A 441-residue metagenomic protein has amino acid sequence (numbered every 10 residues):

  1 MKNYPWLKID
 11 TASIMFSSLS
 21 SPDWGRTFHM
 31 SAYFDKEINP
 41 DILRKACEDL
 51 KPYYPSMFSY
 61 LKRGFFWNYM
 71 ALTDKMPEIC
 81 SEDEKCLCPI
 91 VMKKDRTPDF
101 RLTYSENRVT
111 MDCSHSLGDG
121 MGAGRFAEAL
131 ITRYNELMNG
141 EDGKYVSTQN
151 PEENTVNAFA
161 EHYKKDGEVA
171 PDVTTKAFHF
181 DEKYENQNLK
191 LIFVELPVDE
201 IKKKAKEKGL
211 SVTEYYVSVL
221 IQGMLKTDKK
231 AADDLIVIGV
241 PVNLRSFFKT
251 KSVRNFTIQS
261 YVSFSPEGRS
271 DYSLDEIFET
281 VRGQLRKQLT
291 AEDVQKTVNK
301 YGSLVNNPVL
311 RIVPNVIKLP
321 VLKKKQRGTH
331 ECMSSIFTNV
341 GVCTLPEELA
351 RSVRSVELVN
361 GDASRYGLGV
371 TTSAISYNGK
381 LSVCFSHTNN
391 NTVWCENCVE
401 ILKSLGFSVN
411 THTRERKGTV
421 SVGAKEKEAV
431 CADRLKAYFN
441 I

Functional and structural regions predicted by a protein language model:
M1-F66, D74-R101, K226-I441: Acyl-thioester-dependent acyl-group transfer interface
M1-T11, S105-R108, L117-R125, A129-K203 (+1 more regions): Non-catalytic, low-complexity flexible loops and terminal extensions
D35-P52, D112-E128, F193-K230, V383-F385 (+1 more regions): Acyl activation and transfer enzymes in specialized metabolism, enriched for ANL adenylate-forming modules
P55-G64, M138-A158, K203-V219, K324-V340: Short, charge-rich amphipathic segments
L61-A71, D99, Y104-R108, G143-Q149: Short, glycine/charge-rich beta-strand/loop segments that flank catalytic centers and engage negatively charged groups
L130, Y134-M138, M224, L285 (+1 more regions): Short, well-ordered alpha-helical segments in soluble proteins
